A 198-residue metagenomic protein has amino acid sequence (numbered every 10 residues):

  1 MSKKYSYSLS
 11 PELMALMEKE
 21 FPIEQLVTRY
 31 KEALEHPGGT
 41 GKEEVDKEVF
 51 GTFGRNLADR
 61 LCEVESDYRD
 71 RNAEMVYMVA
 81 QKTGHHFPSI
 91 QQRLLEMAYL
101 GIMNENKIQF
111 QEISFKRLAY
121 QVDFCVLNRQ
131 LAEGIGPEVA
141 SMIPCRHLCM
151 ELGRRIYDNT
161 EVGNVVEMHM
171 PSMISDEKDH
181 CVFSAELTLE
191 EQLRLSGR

Functional and structural regions predicted by a protein language model:
M1-H147, G163-H180, S184, T188-R198: N-terminal accessory segment detector
I143-D158: A conserved amphipathic terminal alpha-helix motif
